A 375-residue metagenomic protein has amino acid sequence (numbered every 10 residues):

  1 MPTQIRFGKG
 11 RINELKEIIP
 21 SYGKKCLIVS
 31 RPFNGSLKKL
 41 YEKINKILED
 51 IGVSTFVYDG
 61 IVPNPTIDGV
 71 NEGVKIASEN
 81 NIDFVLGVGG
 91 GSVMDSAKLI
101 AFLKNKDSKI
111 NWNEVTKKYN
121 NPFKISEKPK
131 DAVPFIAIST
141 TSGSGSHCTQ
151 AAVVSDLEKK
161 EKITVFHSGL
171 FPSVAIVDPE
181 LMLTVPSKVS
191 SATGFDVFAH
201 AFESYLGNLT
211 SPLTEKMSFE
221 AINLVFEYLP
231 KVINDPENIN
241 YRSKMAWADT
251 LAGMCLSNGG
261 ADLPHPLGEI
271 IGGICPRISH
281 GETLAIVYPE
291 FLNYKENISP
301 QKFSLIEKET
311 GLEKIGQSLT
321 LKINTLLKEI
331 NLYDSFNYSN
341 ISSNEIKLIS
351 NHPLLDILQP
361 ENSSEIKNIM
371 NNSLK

Functional and structural regions predicted by a protein language model:
M1-F84, F336: ATP/NTP phosphate-donor binding region
I12-L15, S36-L40, I67-G69, S92-A97 (+2 more regions): Short glycine/serine/threonine-rich phosphate/pyrophosphate-binding segments that cradle anionic phosphate groups
D68-E180: Glycine/threonine-rich beta-strand-loop-alpha-helix active-site module that forms ligand/phosphate-binding
T149-N258, E361: Carboxylate- and glycine-rich phosphate/diphosphate-binding segment that chelates Mg2+/Mn2+
F198-F202, R242-G253, Y288, I323 (+3 more regions): Short alpha-helical scaffolding segments that buttress acidic/His motifs in well-ordered protein cores
S204-K322: Active-site segments that bind and position negatively charged phosphate/pyrophosphate groups
E307-K375: C-terminal charged capping/lid subdomain of soluble metabolic enzymes
